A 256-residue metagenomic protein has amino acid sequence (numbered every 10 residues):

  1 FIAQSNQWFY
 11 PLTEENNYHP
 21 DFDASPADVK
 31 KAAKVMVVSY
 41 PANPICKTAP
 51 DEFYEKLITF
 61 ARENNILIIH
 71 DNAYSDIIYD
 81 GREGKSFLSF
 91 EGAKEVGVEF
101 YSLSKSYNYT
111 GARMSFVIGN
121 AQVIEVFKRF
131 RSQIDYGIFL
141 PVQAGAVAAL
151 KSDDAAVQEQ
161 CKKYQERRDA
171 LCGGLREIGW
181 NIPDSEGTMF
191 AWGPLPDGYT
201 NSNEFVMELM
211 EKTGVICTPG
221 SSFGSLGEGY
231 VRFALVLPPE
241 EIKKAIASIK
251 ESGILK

Functional and structural regions predicted by a protein language model:
F1-K256: PLP-dependent class I/II
